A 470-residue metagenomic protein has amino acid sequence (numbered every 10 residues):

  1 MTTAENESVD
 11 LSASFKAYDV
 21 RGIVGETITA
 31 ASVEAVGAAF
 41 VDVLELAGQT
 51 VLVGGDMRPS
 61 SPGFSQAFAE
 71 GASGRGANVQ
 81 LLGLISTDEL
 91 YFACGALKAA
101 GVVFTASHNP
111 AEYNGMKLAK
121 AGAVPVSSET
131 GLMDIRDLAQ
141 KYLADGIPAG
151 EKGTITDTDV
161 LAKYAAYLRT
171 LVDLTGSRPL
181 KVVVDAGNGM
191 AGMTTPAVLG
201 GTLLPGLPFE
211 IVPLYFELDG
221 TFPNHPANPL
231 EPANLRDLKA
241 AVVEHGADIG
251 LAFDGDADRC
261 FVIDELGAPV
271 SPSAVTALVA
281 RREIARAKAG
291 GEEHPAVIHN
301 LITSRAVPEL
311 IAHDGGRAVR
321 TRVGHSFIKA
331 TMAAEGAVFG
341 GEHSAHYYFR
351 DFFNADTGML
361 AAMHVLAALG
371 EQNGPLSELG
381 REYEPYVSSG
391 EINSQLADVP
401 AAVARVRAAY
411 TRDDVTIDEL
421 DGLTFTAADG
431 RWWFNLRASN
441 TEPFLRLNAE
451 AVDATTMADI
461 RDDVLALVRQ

Functional and structural regions predicted by a protein language model:
T2-F68, G74-R75, T154-L180: An N-terminal, well-structured beta->alpha segment
A47-N114, V198-I263: N-terminal small/polar loop signature for handling phosphorylated ligands or for N-terminal nucleophile
G48-D56, K181-V183, P295-L301, V338: Short glycine-rich phosphate-binding loop at a beta-alpha junction
L82, M133-A166, T170, E265-H343 (+1 more regions): Proline/glycine-rich low-complexity loops and linkers
A99-Y113, L118, V242-D264, P269 (+1 more regions): Glycine-rich phosphate-binding loop
N114-H245: Gly/Ser/Thr-enriched, mixed-charge loops and adjacent short helices that form phosphate/oxyanion-binding elements
L203-G206, P213-Y215, A268-A287, H325 (+2 more regions): Gly/Ser/Thr-rich active-site loops/lids in small-molecule metabolic enzymes that frequently grip phosphoryl groups
I249, A289-Q470: Phosphate-binding and adjacent anionic-ligand microenvironments
